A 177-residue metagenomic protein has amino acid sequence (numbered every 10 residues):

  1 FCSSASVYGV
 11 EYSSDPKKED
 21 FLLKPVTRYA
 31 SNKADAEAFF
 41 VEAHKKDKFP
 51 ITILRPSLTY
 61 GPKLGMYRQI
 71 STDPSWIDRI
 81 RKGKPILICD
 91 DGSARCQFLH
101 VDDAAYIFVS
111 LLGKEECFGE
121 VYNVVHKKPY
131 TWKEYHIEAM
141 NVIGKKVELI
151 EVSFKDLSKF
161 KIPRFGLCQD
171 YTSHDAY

Functional and structural regions predicted by a protein language model:
C2-D15, R28, T59-K63: Conserved catalytic-site region of short-chain dehydrogenase/reductase
S13, K24-I53: Active-site Tyr-X1-5-Lys
R28-N32, P56, Q69, H100: The catalytic Tyr-centered alpha-helix of NAD(P)H-dependent dehydrogenases
T52-T72: Flexible, glycine-rich beta-alpha linker
T59, S75-C89, K145-I150: A short C-terminal helix-loop "cap" of Rossmann-like NAD(P)-dependent dehydrogenase/epimerase domains
R68-W76, K82, C89-L112, G119-E120: Substrate-positioning beta->alpha
K82, S110-D170: Mid/C-terminal beta-alpha module of Rossmann-like enzyme folds, strongest in SDR-family dehydrogenases/epimerases
L99-D102, Y130, H174: Residue-level signal for the nucleotide or nucleotide-sugar donor/cofactor binding architecture
